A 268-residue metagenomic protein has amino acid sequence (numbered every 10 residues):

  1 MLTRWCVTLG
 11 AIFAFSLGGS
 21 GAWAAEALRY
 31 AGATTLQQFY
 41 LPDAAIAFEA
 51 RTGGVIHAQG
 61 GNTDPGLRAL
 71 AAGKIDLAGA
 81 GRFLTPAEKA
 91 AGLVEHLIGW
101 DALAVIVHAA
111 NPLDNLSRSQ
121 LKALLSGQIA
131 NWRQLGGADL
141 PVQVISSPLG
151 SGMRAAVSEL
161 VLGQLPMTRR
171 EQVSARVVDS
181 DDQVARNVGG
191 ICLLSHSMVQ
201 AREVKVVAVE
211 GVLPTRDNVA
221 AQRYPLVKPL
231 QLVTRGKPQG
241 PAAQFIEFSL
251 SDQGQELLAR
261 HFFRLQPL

Functional and structural regions predicted by a protein language model:
M1-R4: Positively charged n-region of N-terminal signal peptides that target proteins for export
C6-G18: Bacterial N-terminal signal peptides
W23-L268: Exported/periplasmic ABC-transporter solute-binding proteins
